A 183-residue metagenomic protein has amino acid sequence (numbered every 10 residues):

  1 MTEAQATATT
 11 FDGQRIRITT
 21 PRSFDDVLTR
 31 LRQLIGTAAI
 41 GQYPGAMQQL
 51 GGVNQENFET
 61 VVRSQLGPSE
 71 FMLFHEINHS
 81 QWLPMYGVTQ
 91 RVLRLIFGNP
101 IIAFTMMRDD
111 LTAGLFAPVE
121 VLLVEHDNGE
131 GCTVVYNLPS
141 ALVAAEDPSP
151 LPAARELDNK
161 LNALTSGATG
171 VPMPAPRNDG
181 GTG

Functional and structural regions predicted by a protein language model:
T2-G183: Feature detects long, helix-prone N-terminal segments enriched in hydrophobes
